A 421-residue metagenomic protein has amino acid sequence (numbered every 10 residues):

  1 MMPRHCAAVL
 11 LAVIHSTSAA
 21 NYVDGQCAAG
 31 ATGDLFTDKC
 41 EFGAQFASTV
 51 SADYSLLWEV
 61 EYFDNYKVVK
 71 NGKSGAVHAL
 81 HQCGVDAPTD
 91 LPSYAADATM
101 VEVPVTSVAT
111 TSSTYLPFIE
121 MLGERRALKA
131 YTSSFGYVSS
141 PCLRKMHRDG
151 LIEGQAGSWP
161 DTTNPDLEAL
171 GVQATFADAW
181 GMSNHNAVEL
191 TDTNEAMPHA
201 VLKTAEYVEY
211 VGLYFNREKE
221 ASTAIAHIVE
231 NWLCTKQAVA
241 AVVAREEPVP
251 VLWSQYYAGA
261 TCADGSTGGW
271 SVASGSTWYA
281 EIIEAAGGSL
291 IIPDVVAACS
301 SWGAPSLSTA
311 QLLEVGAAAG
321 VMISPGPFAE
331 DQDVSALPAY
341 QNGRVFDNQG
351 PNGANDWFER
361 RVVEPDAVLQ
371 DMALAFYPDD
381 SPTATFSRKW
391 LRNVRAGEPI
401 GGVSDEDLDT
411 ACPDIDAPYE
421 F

Functional and structural regions predicted by a protein language model:
P3-A19: Cleavable N-terminal signal peptides of Sec/SRP-targeted secreted and luminal proteins
A19-F421: N-terminal ligand-binding lobe of clamshell/alpha-beta domains
